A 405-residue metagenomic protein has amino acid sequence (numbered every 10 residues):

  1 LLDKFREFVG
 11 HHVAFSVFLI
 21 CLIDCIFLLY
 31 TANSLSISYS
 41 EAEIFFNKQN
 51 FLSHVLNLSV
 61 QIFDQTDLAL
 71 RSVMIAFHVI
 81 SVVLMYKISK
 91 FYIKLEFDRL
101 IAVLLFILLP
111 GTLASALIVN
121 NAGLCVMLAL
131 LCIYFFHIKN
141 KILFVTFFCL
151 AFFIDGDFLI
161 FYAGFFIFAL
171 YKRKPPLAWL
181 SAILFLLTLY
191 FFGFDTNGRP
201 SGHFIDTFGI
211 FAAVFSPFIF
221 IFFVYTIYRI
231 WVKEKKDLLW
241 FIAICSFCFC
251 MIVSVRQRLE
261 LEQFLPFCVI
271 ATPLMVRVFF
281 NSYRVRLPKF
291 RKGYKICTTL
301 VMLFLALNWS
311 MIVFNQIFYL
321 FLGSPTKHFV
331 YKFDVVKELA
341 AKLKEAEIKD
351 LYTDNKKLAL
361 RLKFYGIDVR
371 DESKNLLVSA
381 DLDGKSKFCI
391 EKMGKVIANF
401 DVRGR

Functional and structural regions predicted by a protein language model:
S72-Y92: Transmembrane-helix motifs of polytopic, lipid-linked glycan transferases
M85-L108, V126: Transmembrane-helix signature of polytopic, membrane-embedded enzymes that assemble or transfer cell-envelope glycans
A114-A122: Short acidic/glycine- and proline-prone juxtamembrane loop motifs at membrane-interface regions of multi-pass membrane
L124-L143: Specific aromatic-rich, kink-prone transmembrane helix
I142-L159, G164-F168, C250-M251: Membrane-interface alpha helices of multi-pass inner-membrane proteins
R258-R291: Hydrophobic/aromatic-rich transmembrane helices and adjacent perimembrane loops
Y283-N315: Signature aromatic-anchored transmembrane alpha helix within multi-pass, membrane-resident enzymes that catalyze glycan
M311-V396: Short periplasmic/luminal acceptor-recognition loop of GT-C membrane glycosyltransferases, typified by
